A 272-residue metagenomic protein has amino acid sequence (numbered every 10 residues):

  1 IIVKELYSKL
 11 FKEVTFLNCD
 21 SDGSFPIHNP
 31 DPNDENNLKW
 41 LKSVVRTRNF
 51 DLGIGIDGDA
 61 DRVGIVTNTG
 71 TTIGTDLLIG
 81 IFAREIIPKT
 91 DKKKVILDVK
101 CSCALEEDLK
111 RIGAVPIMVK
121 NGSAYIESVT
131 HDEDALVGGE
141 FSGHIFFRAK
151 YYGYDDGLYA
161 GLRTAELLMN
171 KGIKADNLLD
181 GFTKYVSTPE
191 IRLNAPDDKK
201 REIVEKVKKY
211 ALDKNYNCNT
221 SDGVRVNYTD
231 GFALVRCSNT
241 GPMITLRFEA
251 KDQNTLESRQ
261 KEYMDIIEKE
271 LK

Functional and structural regions predicted by a protein language model:
I1-L6, P26-P30, G64-T69, L105-R111 (+1 more regions): Short acidic, glycine/serine/threonine-rich loops at helix termini
E5-V66: N-terminal small/polar loop signature for handling phosphorylated ligands or for N-terminal nucleophile
F11, F16-N18, T71-T90, D156-E166: Gly/Ser/Thr-rich active-site loops/lids in small-molecule metabolic enzymes that frequently grip phosphoryl groups
N18-D22, L77-G80, K120-Y125, G143: Short, acidic/turn-prone active-site loops that include or flank metal/cofactor- and phosphate-binding residues
G23-N29, R84-I86, I126-T130: Short, charged, surface-exposed secondary-structure boundary motifs
F25-P26, I73, I145-F146: Short clusters of hydrophobic/aromatic residues that line enzyme substrate/ligand-binding pockets
K39-P116: Replace "Mg2+/Mn2+-dependent" with "divalent metal-dependent
L52, P88-K272: Phosphate-binding and adjacent anionic-ligand microenvironments
